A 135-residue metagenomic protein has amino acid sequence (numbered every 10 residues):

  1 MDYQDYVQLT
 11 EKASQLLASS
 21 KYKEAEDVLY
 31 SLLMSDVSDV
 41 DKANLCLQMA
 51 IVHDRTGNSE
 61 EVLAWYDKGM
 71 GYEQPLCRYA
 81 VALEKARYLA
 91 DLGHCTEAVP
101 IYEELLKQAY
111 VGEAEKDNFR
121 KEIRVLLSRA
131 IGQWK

Functional and structural regions predicted by a protein language model:
D5-S35: Alpha-helical segment of the N-proximal tetratricopeptide repeat
A90-E113, K121-R124, S128: TPR/TPR-like (Sel1-like) alpha-helical repeat modules
